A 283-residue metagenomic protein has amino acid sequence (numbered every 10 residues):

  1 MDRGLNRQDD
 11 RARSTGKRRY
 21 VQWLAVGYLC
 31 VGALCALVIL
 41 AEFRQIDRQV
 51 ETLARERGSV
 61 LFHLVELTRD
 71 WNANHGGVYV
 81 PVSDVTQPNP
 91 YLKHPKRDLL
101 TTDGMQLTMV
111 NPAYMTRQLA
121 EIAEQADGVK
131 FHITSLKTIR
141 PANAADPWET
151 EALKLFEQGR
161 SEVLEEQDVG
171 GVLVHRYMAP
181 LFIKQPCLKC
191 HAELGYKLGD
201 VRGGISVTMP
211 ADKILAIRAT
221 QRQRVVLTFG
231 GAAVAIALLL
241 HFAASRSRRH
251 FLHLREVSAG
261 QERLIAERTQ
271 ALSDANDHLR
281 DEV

Functional and structural regions predicted by a protein language model:
M1-G16: Short, Lys/Arg-rich, polar N-terminal cytosolic tail immediately upstream of the first transmembrane signal-anchor
S14-R44, G230, V234: Extreme N-terminal signal-anchor transmembrane helix of membrane signaling/transducer proteins, especially in bacteria
A41-E66: Juxtamembrane membrane-water interface segments immediately C-terminal to a transmembrane helix
L61-P81: Short extracytoplasmic
P95-R160, Q167-V169: Extracellular/periplasmic ligand-sensing ectodomains of membrane signal-transduction proteins
R140-A219: Extracytoplasmic
R218-L252: Cytoplasm-proximal transmembrane signaling helix
F242-V283: Amphipathic alpha-helical coiled-coil "transmission" helices that mediate dimerization and conformational coupling
